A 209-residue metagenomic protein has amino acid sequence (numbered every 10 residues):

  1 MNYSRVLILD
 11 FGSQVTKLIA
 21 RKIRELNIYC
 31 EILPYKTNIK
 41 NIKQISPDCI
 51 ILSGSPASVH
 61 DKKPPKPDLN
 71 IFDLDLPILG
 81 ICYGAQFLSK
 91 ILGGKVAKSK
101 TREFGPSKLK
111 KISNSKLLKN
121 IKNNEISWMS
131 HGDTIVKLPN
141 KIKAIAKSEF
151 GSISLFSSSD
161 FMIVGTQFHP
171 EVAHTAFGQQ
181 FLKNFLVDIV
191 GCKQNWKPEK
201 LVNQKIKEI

Functional and structural regions predicted by a protein language model:
M1-L52, P56-V59, F72-L74, K90-I209: RNA-binding accessory domains that recognize and position tRNA/RNA substrates
I19, N38, P67, G84-A85: Residues within well-ordered alpha-helices
D61-D68: The serine-hydrolase catalytic nucleophile loop
L74-G80: Short, acidic/small-residue loops that bind anionic groups at enzyme active sites
G80, G84, S89: Gly/Ala-rich beta-loop-alpha elbow adjacent to hydrolase catalytic centers
